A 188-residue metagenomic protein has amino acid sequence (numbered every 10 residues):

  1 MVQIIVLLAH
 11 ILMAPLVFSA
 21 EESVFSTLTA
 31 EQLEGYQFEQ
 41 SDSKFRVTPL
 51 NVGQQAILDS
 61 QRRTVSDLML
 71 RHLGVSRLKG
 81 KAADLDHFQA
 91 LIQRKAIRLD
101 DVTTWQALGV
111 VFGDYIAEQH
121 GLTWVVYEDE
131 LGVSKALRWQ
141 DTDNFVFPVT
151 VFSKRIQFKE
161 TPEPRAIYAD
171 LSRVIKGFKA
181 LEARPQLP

Functional and structural regions predicted by a protein language model:
M1-H10: Sec-dependent signal peptide recognition, specifically the positively charged N-region followed immediately by
V17-A20: Boundary at the C-terminal end of the N-terminal hydrophobic targeting segment
S23-F25: Acidic, serine/proline-rich, intrinsically disordered low-complexity segments
T27-D100: N-terminal low-complexity, intrinsically disordered segments
Q54, A136-P188: A recognition module on extended beta-rich or small alphabeta surfaces enriched in W/G with H and D/E
Q106-I156: Amphipathic protein-protein interaction modules
